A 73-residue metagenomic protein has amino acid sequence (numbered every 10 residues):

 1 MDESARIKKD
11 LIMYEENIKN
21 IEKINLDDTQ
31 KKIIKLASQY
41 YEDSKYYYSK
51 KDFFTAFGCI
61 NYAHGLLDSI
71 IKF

Functional and structural regions predicted by a protein language model:
M1-I34: Amphipathic, heptad-repeat alpha-helical segments
H64-F73: Short, charge-rich amphipathic alpha-helical segments embedded in non-transmembrane helical bundles/solenoids
